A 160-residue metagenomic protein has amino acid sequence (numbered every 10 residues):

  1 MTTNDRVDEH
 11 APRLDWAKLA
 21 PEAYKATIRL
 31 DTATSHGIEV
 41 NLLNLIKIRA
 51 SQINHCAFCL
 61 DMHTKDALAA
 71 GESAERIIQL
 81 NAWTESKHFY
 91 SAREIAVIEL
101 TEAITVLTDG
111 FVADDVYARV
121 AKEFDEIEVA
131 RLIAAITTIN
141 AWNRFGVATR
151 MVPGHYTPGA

Functional and structural regions predicted by a protein language model:
M1-A160: Hydrophobic alpha-helical segments
